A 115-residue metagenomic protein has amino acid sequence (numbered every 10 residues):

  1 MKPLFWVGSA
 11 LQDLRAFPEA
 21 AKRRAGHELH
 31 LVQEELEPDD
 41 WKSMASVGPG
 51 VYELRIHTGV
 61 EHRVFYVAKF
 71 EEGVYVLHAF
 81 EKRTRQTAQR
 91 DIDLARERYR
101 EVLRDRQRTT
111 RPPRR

Functional and structural regions predicted by a protein language model:
M1-E61, F70-V74, E81-R115: Basic, Lys/Arg-enriched alpha-helical interface segments
F65: Short, surface-exposed charged micro-motifs
